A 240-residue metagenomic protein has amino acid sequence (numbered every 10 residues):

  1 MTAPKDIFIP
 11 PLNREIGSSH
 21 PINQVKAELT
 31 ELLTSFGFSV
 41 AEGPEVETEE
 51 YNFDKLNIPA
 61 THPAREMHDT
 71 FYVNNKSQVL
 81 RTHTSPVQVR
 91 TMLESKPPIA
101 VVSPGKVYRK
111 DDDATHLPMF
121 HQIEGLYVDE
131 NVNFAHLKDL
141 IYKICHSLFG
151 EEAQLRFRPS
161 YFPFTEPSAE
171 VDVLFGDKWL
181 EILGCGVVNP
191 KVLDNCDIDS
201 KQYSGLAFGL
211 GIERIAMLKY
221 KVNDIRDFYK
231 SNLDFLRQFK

Functional and structural regions predicted by a protein language model:
M1-K240: TRNA-recognition modules of translation machinery and tRNA-sensing kinases, especially anticodon-binding
